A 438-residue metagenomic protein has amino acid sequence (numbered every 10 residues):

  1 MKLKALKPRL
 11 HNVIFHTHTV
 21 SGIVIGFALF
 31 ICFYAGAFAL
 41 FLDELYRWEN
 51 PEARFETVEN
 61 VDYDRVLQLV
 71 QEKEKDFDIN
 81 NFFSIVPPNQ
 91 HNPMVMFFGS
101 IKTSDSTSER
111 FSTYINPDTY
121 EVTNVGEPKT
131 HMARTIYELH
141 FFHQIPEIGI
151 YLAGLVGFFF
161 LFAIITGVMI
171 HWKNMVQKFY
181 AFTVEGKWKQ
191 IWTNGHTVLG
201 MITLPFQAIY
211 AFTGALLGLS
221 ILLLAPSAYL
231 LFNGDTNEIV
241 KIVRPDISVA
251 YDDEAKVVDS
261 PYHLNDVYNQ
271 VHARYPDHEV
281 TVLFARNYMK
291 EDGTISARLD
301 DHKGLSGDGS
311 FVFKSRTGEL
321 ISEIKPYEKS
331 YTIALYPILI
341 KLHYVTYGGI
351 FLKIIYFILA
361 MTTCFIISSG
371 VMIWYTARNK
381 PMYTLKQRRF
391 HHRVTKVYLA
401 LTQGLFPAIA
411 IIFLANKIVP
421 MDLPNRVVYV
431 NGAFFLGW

Functional and structural regions predicted by a protein language model:
M1-W438: Conserved histidines in hydrophobic membrane contexts and catalytic metal-binding motifs
